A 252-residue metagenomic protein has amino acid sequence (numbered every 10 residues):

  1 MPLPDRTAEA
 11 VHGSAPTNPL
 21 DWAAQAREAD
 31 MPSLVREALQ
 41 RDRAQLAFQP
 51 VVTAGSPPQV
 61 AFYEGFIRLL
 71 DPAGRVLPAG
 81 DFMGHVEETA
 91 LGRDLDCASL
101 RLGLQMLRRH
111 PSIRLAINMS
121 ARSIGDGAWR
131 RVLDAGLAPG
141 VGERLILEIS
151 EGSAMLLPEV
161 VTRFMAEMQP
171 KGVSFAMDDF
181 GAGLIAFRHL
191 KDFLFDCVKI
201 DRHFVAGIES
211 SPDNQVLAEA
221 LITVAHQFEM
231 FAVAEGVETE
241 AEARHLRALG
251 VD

Functional and structural regions predicted by a protein language model:
M1-D30, L34, D81, H85 (+6 more regions): Cyclic nucleotide signaling catalytic output domains
P16-M83, N118, M177: Active-site core of bacterial EAL-family cyclic-dinucleotide phosphodiesterase domains
A23, R27-D30, E87, L91-D96 (+1 more regions): Signal-transducing alpha-helical linker
Q59-E64, L91-V160, G236: Catalytic core of bacterial c-di-GMP phosphodiesterases, primarily the EAL and HD-GYP domains, capturing alpha-helical
G80-G84, R93, A166: Conserved long alpha-helical elements within nucleotide-processing catalytic cores of c-di-GMP signaling and class III
R130-D134, V160-F164, P212-E219: Charged helix-capping and loop-helix junction motifs
G136-I208, V224-D252: The catalytic core of metal-dependent phosphodiesterases that act on cyclic dinucleotides
